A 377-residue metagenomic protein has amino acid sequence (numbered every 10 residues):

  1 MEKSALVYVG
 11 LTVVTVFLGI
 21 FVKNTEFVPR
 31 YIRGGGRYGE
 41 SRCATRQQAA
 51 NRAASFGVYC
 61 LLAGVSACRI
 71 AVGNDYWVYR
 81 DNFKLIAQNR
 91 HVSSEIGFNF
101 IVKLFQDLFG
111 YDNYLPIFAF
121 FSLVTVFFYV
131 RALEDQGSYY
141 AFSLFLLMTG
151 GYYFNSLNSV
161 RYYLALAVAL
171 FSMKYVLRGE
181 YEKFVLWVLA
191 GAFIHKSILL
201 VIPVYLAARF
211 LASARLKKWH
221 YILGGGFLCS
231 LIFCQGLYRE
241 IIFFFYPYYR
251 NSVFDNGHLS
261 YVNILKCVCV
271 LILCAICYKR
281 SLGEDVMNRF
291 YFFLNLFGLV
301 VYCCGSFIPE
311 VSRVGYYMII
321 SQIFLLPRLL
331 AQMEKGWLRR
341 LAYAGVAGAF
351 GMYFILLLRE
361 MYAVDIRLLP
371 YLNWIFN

Functional and structural regions predicted by a protein language model:
F27-N51: Membrane-interfacial, low-structure loops and terminal tails that flank and connect transmembrane helices in multi-pass
V72, W77-R80, V92, N99 (+2 more regions): Alpha-helical transmembrane segments and terminal signal-anchor/GPI-anchor hydrophobic tails, characterized by long
W77-Y111: Short hydrophobic/aromatic helix or loop-helix immediately within or flanking a transmembrane segment in polytopic
I96, G110-V124: Loop-to-helix entry region of an early transmembrane alpha helix in multi-pass inner-membrane enzymes
V130-T149: Transmembrane-helix signature of polytopic, membrane-embedded enzymes that assemble or transfer cell-envelope glycans
Y152, K183-A207, L299-C303: Membrane-interface alpha helices of multi-pass inner-membrane proteins
L157-Y163: Short acidic/glycine- and proline-prone juxtamembrane loop motifs at membrane-interface regions of multi-pass membrane
A169-E182: Membrane-interface transmembrane helices that cradle and orient dolichyl/undecaprenyl
